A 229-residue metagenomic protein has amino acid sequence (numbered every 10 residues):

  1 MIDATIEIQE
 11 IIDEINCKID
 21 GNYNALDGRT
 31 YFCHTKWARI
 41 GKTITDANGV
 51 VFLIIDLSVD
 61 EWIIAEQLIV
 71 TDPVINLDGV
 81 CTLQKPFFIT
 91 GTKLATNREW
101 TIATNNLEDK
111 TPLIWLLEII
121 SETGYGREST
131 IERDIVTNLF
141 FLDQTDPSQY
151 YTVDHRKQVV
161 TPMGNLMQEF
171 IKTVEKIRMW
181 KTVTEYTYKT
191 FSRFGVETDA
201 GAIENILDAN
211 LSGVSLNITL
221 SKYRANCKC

Functional and structural regions predicted by a protein language model:
M1-D20, Q84-T96, I120-C229: Charged, amphipathic alpha-helical segments and their flanking helix caps
E14-R29, T35-R39, T45-W100: Small/polar beta-strand repeat architecture
T30-Y31, W37-G41, A47-G49, L57 (+3 more regions): Generic ordered-secondary-structure signal
T104-E122: A short, hydrophobic beta-strand-centered structural micro-motif
